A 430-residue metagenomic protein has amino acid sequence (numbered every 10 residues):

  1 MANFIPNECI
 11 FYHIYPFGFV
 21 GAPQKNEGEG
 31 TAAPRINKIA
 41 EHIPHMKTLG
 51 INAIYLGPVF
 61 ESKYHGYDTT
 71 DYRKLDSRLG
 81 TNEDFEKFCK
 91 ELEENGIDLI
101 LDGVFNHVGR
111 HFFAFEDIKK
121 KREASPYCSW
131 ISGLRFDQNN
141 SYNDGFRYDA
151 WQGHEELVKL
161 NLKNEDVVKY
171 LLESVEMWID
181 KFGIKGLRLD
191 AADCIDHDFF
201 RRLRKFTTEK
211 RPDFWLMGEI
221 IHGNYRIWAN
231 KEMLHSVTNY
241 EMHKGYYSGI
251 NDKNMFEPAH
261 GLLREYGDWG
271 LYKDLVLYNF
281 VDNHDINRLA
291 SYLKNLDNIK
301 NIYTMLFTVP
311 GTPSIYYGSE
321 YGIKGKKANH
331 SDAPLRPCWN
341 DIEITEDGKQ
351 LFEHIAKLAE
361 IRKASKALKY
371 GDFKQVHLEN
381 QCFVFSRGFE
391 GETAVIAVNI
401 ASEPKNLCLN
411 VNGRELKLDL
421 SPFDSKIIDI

Functional and structural regions predicted by a protein language model:
M1-D98, N106-V108, F113-D117, G153-H154 (+1 more regions): N-terminal structural segment of carbohydrate-active enzymes
A2, P6-E8, A22, N26-E27 (+4 more regions): Loop/helix patches that line or flank the sugar-binding groove of alpha-linked glycan CAZymes
I10-H13, I54-L56, L99-L101, L187 (+4 more regions): Hydrophobic faces of well-ordered beta-strands that scaffold small-molecule active sites in alpha/beta enzyme cores
I14, M46, L56, Y72 (+9 more regions): Conserved, mostly hydrophobic/aromatic
F17-I36, D68-N82, G153-V168, K185-C194 (+3 more regions): The substrate-binding groove and active-site-proximal loops of carbohydrate-active enzymes, especially glycoside
G28, A32, H65-S77, F105-G145 (+4 more regions): Aromatic- and acidic-residue-enriched segments that line the glycan-binding/catalytic groove of carbohydrate-active
N95, F113-L157, G245-E265: Core domains of carbohydrate- and sulfate-ester-processing enzymes
K119, D180, D190-Y272, K324-K357: Active-site-proximal helices and loops of the catalytic beta/alpha 8
